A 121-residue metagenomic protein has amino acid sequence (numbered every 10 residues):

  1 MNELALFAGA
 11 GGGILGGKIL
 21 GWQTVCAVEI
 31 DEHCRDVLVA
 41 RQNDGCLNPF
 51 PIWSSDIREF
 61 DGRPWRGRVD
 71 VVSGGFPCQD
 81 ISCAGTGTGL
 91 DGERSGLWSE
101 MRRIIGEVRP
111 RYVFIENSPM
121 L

Functional and structural regions predicted by a protein language model:
M1-L121: Conserved active-site and SAM-binding loop architecture of S-adenosyl-L-methionine-dependent nucleic-acid
